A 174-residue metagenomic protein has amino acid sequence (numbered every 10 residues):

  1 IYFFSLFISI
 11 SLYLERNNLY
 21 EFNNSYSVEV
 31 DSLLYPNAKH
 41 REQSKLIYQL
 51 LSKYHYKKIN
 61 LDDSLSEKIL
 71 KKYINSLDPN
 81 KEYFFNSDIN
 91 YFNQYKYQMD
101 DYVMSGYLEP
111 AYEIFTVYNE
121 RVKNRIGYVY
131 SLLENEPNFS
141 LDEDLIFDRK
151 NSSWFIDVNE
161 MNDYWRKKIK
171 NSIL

Functional and structural regions predicted by a protein language model:
Y2-S5, S9-L174: Flexible, low-complexity junctional segments that flank or bridge functional domains
